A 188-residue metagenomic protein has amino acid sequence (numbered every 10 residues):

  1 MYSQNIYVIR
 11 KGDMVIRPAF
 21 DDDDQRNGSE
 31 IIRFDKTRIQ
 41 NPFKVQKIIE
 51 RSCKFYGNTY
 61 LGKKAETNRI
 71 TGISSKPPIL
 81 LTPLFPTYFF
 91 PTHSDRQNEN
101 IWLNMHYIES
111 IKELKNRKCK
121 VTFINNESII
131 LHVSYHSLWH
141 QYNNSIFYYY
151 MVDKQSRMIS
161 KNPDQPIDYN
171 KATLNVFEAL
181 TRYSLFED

Functional and structural regions predicted by a protein language model:
M1-W102, E109-D188: Eukaryotic intrinsically disordered, low-complexity regulatory linkers and tails enriched in Ser/Thr/Pro
